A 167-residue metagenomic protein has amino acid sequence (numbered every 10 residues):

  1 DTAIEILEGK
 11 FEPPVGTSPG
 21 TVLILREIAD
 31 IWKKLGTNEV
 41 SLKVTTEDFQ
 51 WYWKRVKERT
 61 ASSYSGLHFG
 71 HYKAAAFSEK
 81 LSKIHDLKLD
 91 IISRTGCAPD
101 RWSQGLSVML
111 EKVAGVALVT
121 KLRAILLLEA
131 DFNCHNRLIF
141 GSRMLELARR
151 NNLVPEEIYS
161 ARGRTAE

Functional and structural regions predicted by a protein language model:
D1, L7, G20-E167: Conserved pre-catalytic core of RNA-dependent polymerases
